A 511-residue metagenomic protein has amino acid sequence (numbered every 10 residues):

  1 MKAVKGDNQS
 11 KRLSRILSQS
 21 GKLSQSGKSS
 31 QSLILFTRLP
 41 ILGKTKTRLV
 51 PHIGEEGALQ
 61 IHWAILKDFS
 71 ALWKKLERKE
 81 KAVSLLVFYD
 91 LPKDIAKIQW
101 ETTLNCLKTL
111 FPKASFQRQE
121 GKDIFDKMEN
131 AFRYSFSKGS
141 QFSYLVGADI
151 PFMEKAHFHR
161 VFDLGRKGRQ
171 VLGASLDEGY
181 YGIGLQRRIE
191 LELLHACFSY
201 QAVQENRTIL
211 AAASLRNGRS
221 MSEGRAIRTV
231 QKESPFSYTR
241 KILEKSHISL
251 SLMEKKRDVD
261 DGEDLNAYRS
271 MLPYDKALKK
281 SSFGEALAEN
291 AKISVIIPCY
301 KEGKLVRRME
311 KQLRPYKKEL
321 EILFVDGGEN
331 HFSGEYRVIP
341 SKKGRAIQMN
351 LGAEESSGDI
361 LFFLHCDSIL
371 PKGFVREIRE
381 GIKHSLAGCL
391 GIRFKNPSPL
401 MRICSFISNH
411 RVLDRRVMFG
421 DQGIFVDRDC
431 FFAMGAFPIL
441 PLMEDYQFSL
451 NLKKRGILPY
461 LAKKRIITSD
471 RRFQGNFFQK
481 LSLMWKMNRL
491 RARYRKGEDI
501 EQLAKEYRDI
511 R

Functional and structural regions predicted by a protein language model:
K44-I53, G57-K74, K301-P315: Short, well-formed alpha-helical segments that are part of the catalytic scaffolds of diverse glycosyltransferases
V83-P92, I297, M309-R314, K318-E329 (+1 more regions): Short beta-strand/loop segment that forms part of the nucleotide-sugar
F125-A131, P340-S356: Glycine-rich, basic loop-to-helix element that forms the pyrophosphate-binding segment of sugar-nucleotide handling
S143, L361: Short aromatic/hydrophobic "clamp" motif used to bind/position activated sugar donors
A148-V161, C366-E380: Acidic donor-binding/catalytic loop of UDP-sugar-dependent glycosyltransferases, especially processive GT2
G165-Q170, G373-P399: Conserved donor NDP-sugar-binding/catalytic core segment of glycosyltransferases
L243-S251, L440, L450-I467: Catalytic donor-sugar/metal-binding loop of nucleotide-sugar-dependent glycosyltransferases
D260, L442-F448: Acidic donor-binding loop at a coil-to-helix junction in glycosyltransferase catalytic cores that engages
